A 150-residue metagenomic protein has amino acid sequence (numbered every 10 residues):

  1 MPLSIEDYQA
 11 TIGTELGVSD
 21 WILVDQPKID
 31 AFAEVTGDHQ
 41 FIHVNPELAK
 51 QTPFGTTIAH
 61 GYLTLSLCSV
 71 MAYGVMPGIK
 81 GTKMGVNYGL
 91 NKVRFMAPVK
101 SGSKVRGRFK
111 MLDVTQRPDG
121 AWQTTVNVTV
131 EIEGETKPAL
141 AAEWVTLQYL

Functional and structural regions predicted by a protein language model:
M1-A59: Catalytic strand-loop segment that frames the active site of acyl-thioester-processing enzymes
M1-T11, P98-L150: HotDog/MaoC-like acyl-thioester-processing domains
G17, W21-L23, R94, V145-L147: Generic structural detector for well-ordered beta-strands
V18-D20, K28, D38, T82-N91 (+2 more regions): A generic structural signal for short beta-strands and their flanking turns/coil linkers
E34, S69-V70: Generic alpha-helical structural context detector
T56, V70-R108: Hydrophobic beta-strand-centered segment that forms part of the acyl-chain substrate-binding groove
